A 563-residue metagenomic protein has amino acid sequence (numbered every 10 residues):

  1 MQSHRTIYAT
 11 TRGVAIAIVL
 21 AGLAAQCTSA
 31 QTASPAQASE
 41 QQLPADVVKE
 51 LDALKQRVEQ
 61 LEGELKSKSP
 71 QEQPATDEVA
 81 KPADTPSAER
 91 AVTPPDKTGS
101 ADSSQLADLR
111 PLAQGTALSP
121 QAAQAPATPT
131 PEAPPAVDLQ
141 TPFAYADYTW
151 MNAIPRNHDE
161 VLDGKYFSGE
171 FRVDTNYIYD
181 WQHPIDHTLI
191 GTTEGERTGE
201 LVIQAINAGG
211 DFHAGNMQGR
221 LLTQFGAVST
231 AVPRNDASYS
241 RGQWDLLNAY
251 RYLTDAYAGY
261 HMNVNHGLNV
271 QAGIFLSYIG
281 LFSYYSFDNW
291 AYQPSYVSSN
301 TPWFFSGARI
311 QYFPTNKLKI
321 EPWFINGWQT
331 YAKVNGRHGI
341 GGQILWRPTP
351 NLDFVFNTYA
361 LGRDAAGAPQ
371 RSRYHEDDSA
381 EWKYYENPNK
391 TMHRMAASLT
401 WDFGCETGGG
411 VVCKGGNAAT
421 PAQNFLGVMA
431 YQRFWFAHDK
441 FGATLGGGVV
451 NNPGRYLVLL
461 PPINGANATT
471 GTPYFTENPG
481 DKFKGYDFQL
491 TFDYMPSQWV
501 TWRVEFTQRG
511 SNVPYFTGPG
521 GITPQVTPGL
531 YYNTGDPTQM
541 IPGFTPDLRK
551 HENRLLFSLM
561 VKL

Functional and structural regions predicted by a protein language model:
C27-P184, L563: N-terminal periplasmic/intermembrane-space "pro-region" immediately following the signal or transit peptide
Y148, Q182-T198, T230-Y257, H261-W346 (+3 more regions): Surface-exposed coil loops of outer-membrane beta-barrel proteins
N152, F171, I203-F212, D255-Y260 (+9 more regions): Residues on the lipid-exposed face of transmembrane beta-strands in outer-membrane beta-barrel proteins
I154-G169, G215-G219, N263-L268, K317 (+5 more regions): Short loop/turn motifs that connect adjacent beta-strands in outer-membrane beta-barrel proteins
E160-F167, I178-I203, L530, D536 (+1 more regions): Surface-exposed strand-loop-strand hairpins of Gram-negative outer-membrane beta-barrel proteins
Y166-T175, L189, T193-S229: Glycine- and aromatic-enriched membrane insertion/assembly motifs of diderm outer-membrane and organelle channel
D174-I178, Q224-G226, G273-S277, I325-W328 (+8 more regions): Outer-membrane beta-barrel pore domains and translocons
Q243-L246, F354-G362, A368-L563: Outer-membrane beta-barrel pore domains
